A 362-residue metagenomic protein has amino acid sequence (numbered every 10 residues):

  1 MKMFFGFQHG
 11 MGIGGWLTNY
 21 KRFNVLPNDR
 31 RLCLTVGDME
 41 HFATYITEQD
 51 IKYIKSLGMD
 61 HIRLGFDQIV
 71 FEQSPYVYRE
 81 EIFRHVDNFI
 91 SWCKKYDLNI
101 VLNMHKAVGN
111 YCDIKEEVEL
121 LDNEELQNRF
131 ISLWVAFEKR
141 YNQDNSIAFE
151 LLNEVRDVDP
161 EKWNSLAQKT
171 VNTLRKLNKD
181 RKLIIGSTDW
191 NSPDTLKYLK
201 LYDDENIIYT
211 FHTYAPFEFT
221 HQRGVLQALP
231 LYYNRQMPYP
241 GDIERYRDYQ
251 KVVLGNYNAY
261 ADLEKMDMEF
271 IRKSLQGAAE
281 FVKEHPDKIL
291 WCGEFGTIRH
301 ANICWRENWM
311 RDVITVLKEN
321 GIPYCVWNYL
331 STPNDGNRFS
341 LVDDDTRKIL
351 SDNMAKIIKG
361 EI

Functional and structural regions predicted by a protein language model:
M3-K182, S187-T195, N206, P333 (+4 more regions): Active-site mouth of glycoside hydrolases
F7, E124-K265, R272-I298, T315-C325: Active-site region of glycoside hydrolase catalytic domains
R22-F23, F219-R223, N328, G336-R338: Short conserved micro-motifs at the rims of enzyme active sites and ligand-binding pockets
N24, H61, I289-W291, G296 (+1 more regions): Accessory recognition modules or surfaces
T47, S274-L275, M310: Amphipathic coiled-coil/heptad-repeat helices and related helical stalk/stem segments that mediate oligomerization
E81, V118-L120, K200-D203, L226-A228 (+2 more regions): Short, hinge-like loop/turn segments at secondary-structure boundaries
E81-R84, F270-L275: Short, motif-level signal for alpha-helix interfacial/capping segments enriched in acidic residues and aromatics/proline
A301-I362: Aromatic-rich peripheral "rim/lid" segments of glycoside hydrolase catalytic domains that contact and position glycan
